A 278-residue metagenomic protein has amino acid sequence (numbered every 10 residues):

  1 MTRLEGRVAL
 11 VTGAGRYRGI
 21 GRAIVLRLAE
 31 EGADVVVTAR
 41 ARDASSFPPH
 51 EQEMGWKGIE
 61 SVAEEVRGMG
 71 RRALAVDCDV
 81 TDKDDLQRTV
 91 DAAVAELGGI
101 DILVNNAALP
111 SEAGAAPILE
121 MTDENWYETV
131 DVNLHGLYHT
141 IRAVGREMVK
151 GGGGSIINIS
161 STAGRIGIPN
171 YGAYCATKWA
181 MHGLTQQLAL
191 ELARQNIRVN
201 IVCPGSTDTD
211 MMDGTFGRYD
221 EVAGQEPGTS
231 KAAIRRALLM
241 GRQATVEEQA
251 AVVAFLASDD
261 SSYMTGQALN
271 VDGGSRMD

Functional and structural regions predicted by a protein language model:
R3-R42: Canonical Rossmann dinucleotide-binding motif of NAD(H)/NADP(H)-dependent dehydrogenases/reductases, specifically
W56-K57, D77-T89, D123, V246-E248: The beta1-alpha1 cofactor-binding region of Rossmann-like NAD(H)/NADP(H)-dependent oxidoreductases
G114-I118, T122-V130, I234: Substrate-binding pocket helix/loop in short-chain dehydrogenase/reductase
A115, I166, R236-R242, V253-A254 (+1 more regions): Short C-terminal tail/terminal secondary-structure segment of NAD(P)H-dependent dehydrogenase/reductase domains
I141, T177, T185: Active-site helix of classical SDR
S161: Residue(s) in the substrate-gating loop at a strand-loop-helix junction that position the organic substrate next
A193, R198, M264-G266: Short, small/polar-rich loop/turn modules that mediate ligand/substrate recognition or access, typified
